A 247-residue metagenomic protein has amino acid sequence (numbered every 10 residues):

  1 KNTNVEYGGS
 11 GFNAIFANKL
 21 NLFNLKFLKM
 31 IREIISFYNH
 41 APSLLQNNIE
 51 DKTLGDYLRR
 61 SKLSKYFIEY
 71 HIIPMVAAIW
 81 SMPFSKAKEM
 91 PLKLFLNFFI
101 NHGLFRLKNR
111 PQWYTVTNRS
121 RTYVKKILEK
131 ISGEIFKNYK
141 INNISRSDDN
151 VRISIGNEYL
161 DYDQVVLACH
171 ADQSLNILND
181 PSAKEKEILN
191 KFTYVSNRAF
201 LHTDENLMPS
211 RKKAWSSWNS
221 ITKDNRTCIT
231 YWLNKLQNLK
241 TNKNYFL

Functional and structural regions predicted by a protein language model:
K1, K140-L247: Mid-domain catalytic core of redox enzymes that form a hydrophobic substrate pocket/lid adjacent to a catalytic redox
K1-N97: Mobile amphipathic helical/loop "lid" adjacent to a hydrophobic cofactor/ligand pocket
G9, N24, E50-D51, E69 (+3 more regions): A structural signal for well-ordered alpha-helical scaffolds and beta->alpha junctions
L58, V76, I127, V166 (+2 more regions): A residue-level signal for conserved active-site and pocket-lining positions in enzyme catalytic cores
R59, E129, N190: Short polybasic/polar patches that bind polyanions
F95-I155: Helical element adjacent to the flavin cofactor pocket in flavoenzyme catalytic cores
